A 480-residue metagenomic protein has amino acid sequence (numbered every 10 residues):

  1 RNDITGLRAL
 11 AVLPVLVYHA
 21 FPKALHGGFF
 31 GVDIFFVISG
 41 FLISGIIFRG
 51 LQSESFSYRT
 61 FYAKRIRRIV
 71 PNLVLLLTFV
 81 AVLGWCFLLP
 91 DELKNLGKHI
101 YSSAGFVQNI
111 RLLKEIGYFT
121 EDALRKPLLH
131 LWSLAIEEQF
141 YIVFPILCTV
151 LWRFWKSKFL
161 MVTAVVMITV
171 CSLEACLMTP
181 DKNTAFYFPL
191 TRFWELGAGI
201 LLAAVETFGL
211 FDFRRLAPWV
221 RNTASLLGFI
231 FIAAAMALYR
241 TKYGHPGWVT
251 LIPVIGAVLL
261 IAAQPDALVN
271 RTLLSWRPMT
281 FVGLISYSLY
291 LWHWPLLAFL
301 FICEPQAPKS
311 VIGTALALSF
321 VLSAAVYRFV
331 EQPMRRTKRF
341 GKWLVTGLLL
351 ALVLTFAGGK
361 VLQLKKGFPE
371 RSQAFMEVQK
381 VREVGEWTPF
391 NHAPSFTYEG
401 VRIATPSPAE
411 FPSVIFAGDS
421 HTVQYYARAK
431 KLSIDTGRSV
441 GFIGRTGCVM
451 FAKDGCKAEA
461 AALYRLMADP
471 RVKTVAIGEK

Functional and structural regions predicted by a protein language model:
R1-G341, T355: Membrane-interface helix/loop caps of multi-pass membrane proteins
L216, T241, C303-G313, F320-V321 (+2 more regions): Extracellular/periplasmic envelope-modification machinery, especially enzymes that add or remove acyl/ester groups on
